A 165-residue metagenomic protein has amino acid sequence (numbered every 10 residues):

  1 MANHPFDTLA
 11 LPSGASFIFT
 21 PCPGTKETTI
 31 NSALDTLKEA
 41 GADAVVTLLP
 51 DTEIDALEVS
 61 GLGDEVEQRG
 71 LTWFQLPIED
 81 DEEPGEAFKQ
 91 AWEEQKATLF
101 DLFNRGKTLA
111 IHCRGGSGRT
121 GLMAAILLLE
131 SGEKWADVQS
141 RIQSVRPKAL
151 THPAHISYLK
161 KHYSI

Functional and structural regions predicted by a protein language model:
M1-A110, L122-I165: Cys-dependent protein tyrosine phosphatase-like superfamily
C113: Short cysteine clusters
G116: Conserved G/P- and acidic residue-centered "switch" motifs that form tight phosphate/ATP-binding loops in soluble
R119: Conserved SAM/SAH-binding loop-helix junction of Class I S-adenosyl-L-methionine-dependent methyltransferases
